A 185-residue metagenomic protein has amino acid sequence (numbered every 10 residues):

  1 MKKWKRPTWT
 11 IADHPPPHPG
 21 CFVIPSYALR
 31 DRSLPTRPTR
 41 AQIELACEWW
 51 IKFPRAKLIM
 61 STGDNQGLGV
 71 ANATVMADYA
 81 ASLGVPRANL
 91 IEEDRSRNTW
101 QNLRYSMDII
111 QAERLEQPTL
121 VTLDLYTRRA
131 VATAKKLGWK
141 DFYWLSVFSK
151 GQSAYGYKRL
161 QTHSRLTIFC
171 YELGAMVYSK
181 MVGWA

Functional and structural regions predicted by a protein language model:
K2-L160: A structural signal for short, hydrophobic/glycine-enriched beta-strand patches
K158-A185: A transmembrane-helix-recognition feature enriched in membrane-embedded lipid enzymes and envelope glyco-/phospholipid
